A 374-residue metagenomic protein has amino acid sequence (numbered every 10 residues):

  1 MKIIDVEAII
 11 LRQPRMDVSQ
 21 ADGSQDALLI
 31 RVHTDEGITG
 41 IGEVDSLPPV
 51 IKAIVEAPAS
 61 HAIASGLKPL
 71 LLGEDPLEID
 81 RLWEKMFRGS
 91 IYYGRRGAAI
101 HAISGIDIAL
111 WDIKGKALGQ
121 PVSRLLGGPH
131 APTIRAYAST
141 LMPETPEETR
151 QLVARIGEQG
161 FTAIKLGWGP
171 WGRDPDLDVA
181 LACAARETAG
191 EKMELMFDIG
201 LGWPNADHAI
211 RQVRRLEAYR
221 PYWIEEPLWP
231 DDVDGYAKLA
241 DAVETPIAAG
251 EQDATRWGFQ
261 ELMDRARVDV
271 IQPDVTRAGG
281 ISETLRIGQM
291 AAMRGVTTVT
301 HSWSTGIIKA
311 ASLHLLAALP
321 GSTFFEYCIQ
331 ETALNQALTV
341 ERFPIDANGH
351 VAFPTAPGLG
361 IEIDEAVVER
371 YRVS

Functional and structural regions predicted by a protein language model:
M1-I41, D45-K52, E331-Q336: Structured beta-strand/loop patches that form or line metal/cofactor-binding pockets in enzymes
I3, G37, L67, I106 (+8 more regions): Conserved, mostly hydrophobic/aromatic
H33-A117: Metal- or metallocofactor-binding catalytic centers and their adjacent structured scaffolds across diverse enzyme
V44, A138-T140, L166-W168, M193 (+7 more regions): A cross-domain feature marking catalytic cores of carbohydrate-active enzymes and several ubiquitous metabolic/repair
A98, D107-P143: Glycine-rich, aromatic-flanked loop segments that form ligand/cofactor-binding clefts across common enzyme folds
G127, P132-V243: Metal-dependent enolase-superfamily TIM-barrel catalytic cores that perform enediolate-based chemistry
R214, R220, D231-H350: Shared catalytic-loop signature of beta/alpha-barrel
L338-S374: C-terminal extensions of enzymes
